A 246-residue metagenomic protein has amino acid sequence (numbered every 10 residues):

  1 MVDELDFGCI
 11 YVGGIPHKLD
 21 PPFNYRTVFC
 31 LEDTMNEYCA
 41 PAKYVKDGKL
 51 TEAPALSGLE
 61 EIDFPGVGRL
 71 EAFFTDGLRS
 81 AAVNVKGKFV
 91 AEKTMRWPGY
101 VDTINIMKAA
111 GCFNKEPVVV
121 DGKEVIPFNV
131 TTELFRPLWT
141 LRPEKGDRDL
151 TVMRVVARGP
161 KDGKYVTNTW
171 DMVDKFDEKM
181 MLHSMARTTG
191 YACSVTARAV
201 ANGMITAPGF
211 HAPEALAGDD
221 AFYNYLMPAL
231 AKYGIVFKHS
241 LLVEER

Functional and structural regions predicted by a protein language model:
V2-R246: C-terminal catalytic/substrate-binding lobe primarily of soluble NAD(P)-dependent oxidoreductases
